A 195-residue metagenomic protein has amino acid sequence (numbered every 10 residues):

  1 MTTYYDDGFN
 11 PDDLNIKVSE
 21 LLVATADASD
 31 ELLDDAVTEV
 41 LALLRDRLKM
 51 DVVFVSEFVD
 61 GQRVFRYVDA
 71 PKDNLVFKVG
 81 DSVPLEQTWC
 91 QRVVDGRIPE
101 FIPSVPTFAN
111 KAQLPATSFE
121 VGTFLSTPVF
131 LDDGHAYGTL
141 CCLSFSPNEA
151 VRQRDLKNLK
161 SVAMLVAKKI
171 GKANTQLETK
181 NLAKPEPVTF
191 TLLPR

Functional and structural regions predicted by a protein language model:
M1-D35, T179-R195: Signal-transmission linkers at sensory-effector interfaces
A24-A26, T38-R47, R92, G96 (+3 more regions): Amphipathic alpha-helical regulatory segments at dimerization interfaces that relay allosteric signals between sensory
D30-V68, F77, R195: Helix-loop-beta substructure at the N-terminus of cytosolic sensory domains that couple signal/ligand detection
F58, Q62, N74-L114, G122: Regulatory sensory and allosteric helical modules in signal-transduction proteins and certain transcription factors
G122-L131: A short, aliphatic-rich beta-strand micro-motif
D133-H135: Glycine-biased flexible loop/turn sites that connect beta-strands or occur in inter-domain linkers
L140-E149: Short beta-strand-to-loop transition segments that serve as allosteric relay/switch motifs in sensory/regulatory domains
A150-G171, E178: Amphipathic alpha-helical "output/dimerization" segments
